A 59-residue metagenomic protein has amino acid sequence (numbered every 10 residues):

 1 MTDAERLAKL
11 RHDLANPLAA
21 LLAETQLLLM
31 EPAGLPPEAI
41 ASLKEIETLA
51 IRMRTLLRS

Functional and structural regions predicted by a protein language model:
T2-L10, L14, L18-S59: Histidine phosphotransfer helical core of two-component systems
